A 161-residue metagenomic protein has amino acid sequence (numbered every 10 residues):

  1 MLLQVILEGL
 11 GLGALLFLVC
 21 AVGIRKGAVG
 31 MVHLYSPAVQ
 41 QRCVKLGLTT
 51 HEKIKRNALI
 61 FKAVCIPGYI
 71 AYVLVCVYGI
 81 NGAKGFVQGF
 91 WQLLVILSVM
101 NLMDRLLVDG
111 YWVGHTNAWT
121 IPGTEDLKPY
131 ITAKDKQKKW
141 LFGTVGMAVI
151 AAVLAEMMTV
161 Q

Functional and structural regions predicted by a protein language model:
M1-L12, N57-F90: Long, highly hydrophobic alpha-helical transmembrane signal-anchor segments
I6-G30, I96-W112: Hydrophobic alpha-helical membrane-embedded segments
L15-N57: Interfacial loop at the N-terminal end of multi-pass membrane proteins
I24-V32, Y78-G82, D109, V113-N117 (+1 more regions): Transmembrane helix-loop junctions in multipass membrane proteins, especially transporters and channels
Q40-I54, T120-Q137: Short membrane-interface loop/juxtamembrane segments of multi-pass integral membrane proteins
T50-V64, I131-A148: Loop-to-transmembrane boundary segments
F86-Q92, M103-T124: Membrane-proximal helix-loop-helix units in multi-pass membrane proteins
A152-Q161: Juxtamembrane boundary at the C-terminal end of a transmembrane helix
